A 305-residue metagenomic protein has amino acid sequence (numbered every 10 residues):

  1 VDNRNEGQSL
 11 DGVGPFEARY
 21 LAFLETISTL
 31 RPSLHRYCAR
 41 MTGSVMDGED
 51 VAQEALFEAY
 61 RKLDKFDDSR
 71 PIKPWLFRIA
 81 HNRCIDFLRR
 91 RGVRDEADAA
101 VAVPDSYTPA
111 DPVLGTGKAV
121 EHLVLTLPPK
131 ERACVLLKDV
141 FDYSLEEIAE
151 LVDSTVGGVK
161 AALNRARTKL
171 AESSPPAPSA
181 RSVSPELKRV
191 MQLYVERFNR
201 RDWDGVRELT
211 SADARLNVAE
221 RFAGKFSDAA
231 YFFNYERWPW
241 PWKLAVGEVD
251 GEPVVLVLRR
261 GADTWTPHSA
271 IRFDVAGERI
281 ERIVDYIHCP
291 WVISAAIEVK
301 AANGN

Functional and structural regions predicted by a protein language model:
N3-N5, D86, V93-G117, S144: Internal acidic/polar
G12-R36, M46-E49: A short, charge-rich alpha-helical start-of-domain segment used by transcription regulators
D50-F57, R61, R70-N82: Structural recognition of an alpha-helix C-terminal capping motif at a helix-to-coil junction
D64-D67, R78-D98, E172: Arg/Lys-rich amphipathic alpha helix in sigma70-family domain 2
P129-K130, F141-G158: Helix-turn-helix DNA-binding module
C134-V135: A short pre-motif secondary-structure segment
E146, V156-G158, L163-V246: Solvent-exposed, charged amphipathic helical/linker segments at domain boundaries
Y231-N305: Low-complexity, glycine/alanine/valine/leucine- and proline-rich hydrophobic stretches
